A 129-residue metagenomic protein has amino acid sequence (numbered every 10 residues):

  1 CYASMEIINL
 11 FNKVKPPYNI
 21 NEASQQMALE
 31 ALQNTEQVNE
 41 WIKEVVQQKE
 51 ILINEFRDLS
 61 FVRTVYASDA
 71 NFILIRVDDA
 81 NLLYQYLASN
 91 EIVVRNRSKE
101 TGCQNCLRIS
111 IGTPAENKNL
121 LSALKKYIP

Functional and structural regions predicted by a protein language model:
C1-F56: PLP-dependent aminotransferase class I/II
Y2, L74-R76, S110-G112: Short hydrophobic/aromatic beta-strand micro-patches that form the beta-sheet surface supporting nucleotide- or nucleic
N12, Y84, L121: A short local structural element in Rossmann-fold oxidoreductases
M27, F72, C103-Q104: Short secondary-structure capping/turn micro-motifs that flank functional sites
V45-V46, E50, F56-N90, L107: Conserved PLP-binding catalytic core of the aspartate aminotransferase-like
S89-N90, K99-P129: PLP-dependent enzyme catalytic core of the Aspartate aminotransferase-like
V93: Residue-level detector of anion-binding/catalytic polar loops
N96: Conserved histidine-centered catalytic loops in small-molecule metabolism enzymes
